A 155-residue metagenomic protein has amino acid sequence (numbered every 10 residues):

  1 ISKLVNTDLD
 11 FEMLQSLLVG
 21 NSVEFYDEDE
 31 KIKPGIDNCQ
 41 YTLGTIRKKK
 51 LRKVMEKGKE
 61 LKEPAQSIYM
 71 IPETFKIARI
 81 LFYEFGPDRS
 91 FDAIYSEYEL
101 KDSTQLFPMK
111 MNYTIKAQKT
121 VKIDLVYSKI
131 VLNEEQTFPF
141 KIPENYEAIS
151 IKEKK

Functional and structural regions predicted by a protein language model:
I1-Q15: Acidic/charged, solvent-exposed loop-and-adjacent secondary-structure segments enriched in E/D, K/R, S/T, and G/P
G20-N21: Scaffold/interface architecture of coatomer-like assemblies
Y26-D27, K31: Phosphate-interacting basic helix/loop segments used at nucleotide- and nucleic-acid interfaces
I32-E144: Gly/Pro-enriched, hydrophobic low-complexity segments that function as extracytoplasmic propeptides/linkers
